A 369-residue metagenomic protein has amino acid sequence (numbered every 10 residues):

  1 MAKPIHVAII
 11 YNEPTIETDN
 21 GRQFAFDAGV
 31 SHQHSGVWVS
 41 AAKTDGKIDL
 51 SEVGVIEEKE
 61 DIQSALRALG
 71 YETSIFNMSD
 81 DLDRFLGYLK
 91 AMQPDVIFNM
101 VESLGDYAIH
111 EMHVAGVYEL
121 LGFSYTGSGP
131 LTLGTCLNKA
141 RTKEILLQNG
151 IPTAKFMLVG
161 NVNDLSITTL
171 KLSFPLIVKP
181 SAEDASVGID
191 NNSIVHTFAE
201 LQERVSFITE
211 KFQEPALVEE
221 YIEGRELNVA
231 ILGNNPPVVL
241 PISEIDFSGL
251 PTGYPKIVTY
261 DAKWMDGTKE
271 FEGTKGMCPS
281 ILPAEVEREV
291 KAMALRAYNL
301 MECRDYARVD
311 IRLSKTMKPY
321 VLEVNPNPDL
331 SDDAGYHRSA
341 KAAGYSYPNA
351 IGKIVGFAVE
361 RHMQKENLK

Functional and structural regions predicted by a protein language model:
M1-S124, L131, C136-L137, G160-T168 (+3 more regions): ATP-binding N-terminal substructure of ATP-dependent carboxylate-amine bond-forming enzymes
P4-I10, L89-Q93, L133-L217, I222-R225 (+1 more regions): Active-site nucleotide/adenylate-binding loops and adjacent lid/helix of ATP-dependent enzymes
I16-N20, D184-S186, G267-E270, D333: Short acidic/His/Gly/Ser-rich catalytic and metal-binding motifs that mark active-site loops of diverse hydrolases
A65-G70, E183-A185, D266-G273: Short, basic/glycine-rich phosphate-binding loops at helix/coil junctions that contact nucleotide phosphates
T73, S124-Y125, T153, L176 (+1 more regions): Hydrophobic beta-strand scaffold residues
L147-G150, I281-K369: ATP-dependent carboxylate activation and anion-phosphoryl transfer catalytic cores that bind Mg-ATP to form
F198-M277, I281, E285, E289 (+1 more regions): Phosphate-binding site of ATP-dependent enzymes
